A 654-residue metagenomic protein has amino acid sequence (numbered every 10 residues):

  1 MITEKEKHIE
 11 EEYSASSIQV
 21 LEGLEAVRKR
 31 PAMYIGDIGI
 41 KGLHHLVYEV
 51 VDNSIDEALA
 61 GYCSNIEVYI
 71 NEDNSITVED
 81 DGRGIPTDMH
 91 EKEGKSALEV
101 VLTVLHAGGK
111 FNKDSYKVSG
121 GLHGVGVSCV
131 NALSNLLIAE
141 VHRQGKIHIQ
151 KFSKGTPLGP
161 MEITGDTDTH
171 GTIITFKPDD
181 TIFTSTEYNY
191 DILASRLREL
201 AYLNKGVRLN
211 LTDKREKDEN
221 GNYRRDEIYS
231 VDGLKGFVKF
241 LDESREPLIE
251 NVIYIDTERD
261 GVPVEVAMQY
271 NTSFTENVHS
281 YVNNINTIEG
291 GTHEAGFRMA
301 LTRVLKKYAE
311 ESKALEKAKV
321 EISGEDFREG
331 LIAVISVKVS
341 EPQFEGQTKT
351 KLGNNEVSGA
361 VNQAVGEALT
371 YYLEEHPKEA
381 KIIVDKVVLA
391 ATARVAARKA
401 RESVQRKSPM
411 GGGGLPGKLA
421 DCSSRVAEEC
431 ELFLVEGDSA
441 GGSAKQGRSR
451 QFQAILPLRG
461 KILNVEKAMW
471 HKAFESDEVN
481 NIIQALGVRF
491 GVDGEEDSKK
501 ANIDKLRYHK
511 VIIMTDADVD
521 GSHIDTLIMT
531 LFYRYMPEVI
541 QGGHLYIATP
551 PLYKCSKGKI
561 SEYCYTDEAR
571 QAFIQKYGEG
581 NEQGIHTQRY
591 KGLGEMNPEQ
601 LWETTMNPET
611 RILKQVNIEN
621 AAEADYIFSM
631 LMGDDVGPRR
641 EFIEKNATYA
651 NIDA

Functional and structural regions predicted by a protein language model:
M1-S17, L24, L46-Y48, D56-A58 (+12 more regions): GHKL-family ATPase ATP-binding module
K29-Y48: Conserved short strand/loop->alpha-helix "switch" segment adjacent to the catalytic nucleotide/phosphoryl-transfer site
G84-M89: A short glycine-centered beta->alpha linker in the GHKL/HATPase_c
H90-E91, L98: Short adenine-binding "F-helix/F-box" segment of the Bergerat
E91, Q343-S358, Y563-A569, F573-I574: Helical (often loop-to-helix) elements that flank the catalytic cores of nucleotide-handling enzymes
T392-G411, V426-E431, G442, Q446-R448 (+2 more regions): C-terminal interaction appendages of subunits in large macromolecular complexes
